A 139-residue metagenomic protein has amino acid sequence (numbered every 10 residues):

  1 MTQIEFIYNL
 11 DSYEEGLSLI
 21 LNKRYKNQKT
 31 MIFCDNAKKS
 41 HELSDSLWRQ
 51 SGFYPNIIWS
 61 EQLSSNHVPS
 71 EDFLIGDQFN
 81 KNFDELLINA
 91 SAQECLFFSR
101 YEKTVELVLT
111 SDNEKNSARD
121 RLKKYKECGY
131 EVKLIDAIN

Functional and structural regions predicted by a protein language model:
M1-I4, K23-M31, K38-E42, Q93-R100 (+1 more regions): ASCE RecA-like P-loop NTPase motor cores that couple ATP hydrolysis to mechanical translocation on nucleic acids
M1-Y13: Glycine-rich phosphate-binding "P-loop"
N9-L10, C34-A37, I88-A92, L109-T110: Structural motif
Y13-L17, A118: Amphipathic coiled-coil/heptad-repeat helices and related helical stalk/stem segments that mediate oligomerization
S18-S65: Short, well-structured hydrophobic secondary-structure segments
M31-F33, L86, V105: Conserved beta-strand elements of the Class I
S65-K103: Mid-chain, well-packed structural core segment of small domains
E102-N139: Glycine-rich, aromatic-bearing surface loops/beta-hairpins
